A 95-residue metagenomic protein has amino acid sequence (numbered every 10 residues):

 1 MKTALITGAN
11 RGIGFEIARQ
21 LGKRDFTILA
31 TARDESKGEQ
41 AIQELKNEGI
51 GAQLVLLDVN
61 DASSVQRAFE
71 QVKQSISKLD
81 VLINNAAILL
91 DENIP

Functional and structural regions predicted by a protein language model:
M1-L29: Canonical Rossmann dinucleotide-binding motif of NAD(H)/NADP(H)-dependent dehydrogenases/reductases, specifically
R24-Q40: Conserved glycine-rich Rossmann-like NAD(P)H-binding loop of the short-chain dehydrogenase/reductase
E35, L56-A68: The beta1-alpha1 cofactor-binding region of Rossmann-like NAD(H)/NADP(H)-dependent oxidoreductases
A41-I50: Short, conserved SAM-binding/catalytic segment of Class I S-adenosyl-L-methionine-dependent methyltransferases
A52-L54: Hydrophobic/aromatic anchor residues within beta-strands of the central parallel beta-sheet of Rossmann-like
V72-S77: Glycine-rich phosphate-binding loop signature in dinucleotide/nucleotide-binding domains
D80-V81: Conserved catalytic-site loops of classical short-chain dehydrogenases/reductases
L89-P95: Conserved mid-core segment of classical short-chain dehydrogenase/reductases
